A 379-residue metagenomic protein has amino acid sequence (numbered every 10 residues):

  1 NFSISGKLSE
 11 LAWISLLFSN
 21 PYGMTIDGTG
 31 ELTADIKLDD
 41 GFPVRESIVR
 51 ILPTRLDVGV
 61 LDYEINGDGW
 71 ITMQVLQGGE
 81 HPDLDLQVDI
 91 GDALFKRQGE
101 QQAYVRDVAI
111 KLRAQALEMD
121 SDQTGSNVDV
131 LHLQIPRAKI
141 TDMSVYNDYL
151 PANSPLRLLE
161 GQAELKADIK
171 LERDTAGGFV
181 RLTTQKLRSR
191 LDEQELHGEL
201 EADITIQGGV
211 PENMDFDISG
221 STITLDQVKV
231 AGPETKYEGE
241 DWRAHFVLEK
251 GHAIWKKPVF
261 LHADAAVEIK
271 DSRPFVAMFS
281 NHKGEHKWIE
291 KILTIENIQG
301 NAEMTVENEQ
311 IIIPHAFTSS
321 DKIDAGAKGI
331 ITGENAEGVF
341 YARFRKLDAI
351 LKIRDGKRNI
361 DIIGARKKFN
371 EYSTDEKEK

Functional and structural regions predicted by a protein language model:
S9-F18, R50-T54, G91-A93, D142-L150 (+4 more regions): Flexible, solvent-exposed coil segments and beta strand-coil junctions, predominantly the extracellular/periplasmic
F18-Y22, L150-P155, G232-E234, K287-W288: Extracellular loop and loop/strand-boundary signature of outer-membrane beta-barrel proteins
N20-Y22, E64-W70, A103-R106, L196-E201 (+2 more regions): Flexible, surface-exposed loop regions and adjacent strand-edge segments of Gram-negative outer-membrane beta-barrel
P21-I26, D39, V58-V60, V75-G78 (+4 more regions): Tandem-repeat/low-complexity and Cys-motif detector
Y22-I26, L61-I65, Q102-Y104, P155-L159 (+2 more regions): Replace "Gram-negative outer membrane beta-barrel proteins" with "bacterial and organellar outer membrane beta-barrel
G41, V60-E64, R97, E172-D174 (+2 more regions): Solvent-exposed loop/turn segments connecting transmembrane beta-strands in outer-membrane beta-barrel proteins
R97-L112, M119-H132, S221, V228-D241 (+4 more regions): Extended terminal
